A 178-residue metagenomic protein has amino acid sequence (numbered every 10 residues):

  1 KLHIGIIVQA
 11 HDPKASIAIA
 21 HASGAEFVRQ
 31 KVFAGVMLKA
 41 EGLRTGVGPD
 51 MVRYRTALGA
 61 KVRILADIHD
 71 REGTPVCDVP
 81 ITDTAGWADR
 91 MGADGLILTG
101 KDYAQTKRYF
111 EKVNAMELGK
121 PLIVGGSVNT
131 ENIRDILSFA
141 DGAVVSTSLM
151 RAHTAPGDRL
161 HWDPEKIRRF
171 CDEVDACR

Functional and structural regions predicted by a protein language model:
L2-I4, H11-K120, V124, T130-A152 (+2 more regions): Alpha/beta enzyme core
R151-P164: Short, flexible active-site recognition loops that position polar ligands and cofactors
